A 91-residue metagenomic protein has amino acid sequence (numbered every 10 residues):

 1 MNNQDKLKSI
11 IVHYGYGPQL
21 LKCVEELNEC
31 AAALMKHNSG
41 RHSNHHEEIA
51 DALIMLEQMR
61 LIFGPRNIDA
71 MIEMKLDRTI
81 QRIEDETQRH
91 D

Functional and structural regions predicted by a protein language model:
M1-D91: Flexible "arm" and connector segments at domain edges
